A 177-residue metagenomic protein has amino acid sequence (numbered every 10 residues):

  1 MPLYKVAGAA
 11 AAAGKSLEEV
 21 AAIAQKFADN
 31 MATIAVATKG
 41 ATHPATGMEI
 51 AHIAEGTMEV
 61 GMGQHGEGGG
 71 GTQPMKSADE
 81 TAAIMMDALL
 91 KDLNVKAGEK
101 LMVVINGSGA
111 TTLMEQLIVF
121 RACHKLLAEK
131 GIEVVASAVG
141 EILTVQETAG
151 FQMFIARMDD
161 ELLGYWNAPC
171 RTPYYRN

Functional and structural regions predicted by a protein language model:
M1-H65: Internal, active-site/partner-interface "lid" segment
M1-P2, K15-K26, E55, K76-I84 (+3 more regions): Conserved active-site and cofactor/substrate-binding residues in soluble primary-metabolism enzymes
L3-K5, G40-M48, T57-G69, I118-G131 (+1 more regions): Short, Lys/Arg-enriched charge-dense amphipathic segments
L3-V6, A10, M85, L89 (+1 more regions): Buried hydrophobic packing segments
A12-A22, I53-Q64, G71-A82, I132-Q146 (+1 more regions): Hydrophobic transmembrane alpha-helix bundles
D29-A41, G70, V134, W166 (+1 more regions): Generic preference for hydrophobic/aromatic residues in regular secondary structure cores
M48-T81, M85-I118: Glycine-rich phosphate/diphosphate-binding loops and the adjacent beta-loop-alpha structural elements that coordinate
A88-N177: C-terminal non-catalytic interaction/assembly regions of soluble proteins
